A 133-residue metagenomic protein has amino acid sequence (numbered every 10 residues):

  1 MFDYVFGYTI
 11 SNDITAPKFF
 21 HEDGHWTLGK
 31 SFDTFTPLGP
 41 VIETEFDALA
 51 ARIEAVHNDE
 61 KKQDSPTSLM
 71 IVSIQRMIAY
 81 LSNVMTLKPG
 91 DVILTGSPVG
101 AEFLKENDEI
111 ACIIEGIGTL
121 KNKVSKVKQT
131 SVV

Functional and structural regions predicted by a protein language model:
M1-F6: N-terminal accessory regions of nucleic-acid-interacting proteins
P17-V133: Catalytic-pocket segment enriched in acidic/His residues
